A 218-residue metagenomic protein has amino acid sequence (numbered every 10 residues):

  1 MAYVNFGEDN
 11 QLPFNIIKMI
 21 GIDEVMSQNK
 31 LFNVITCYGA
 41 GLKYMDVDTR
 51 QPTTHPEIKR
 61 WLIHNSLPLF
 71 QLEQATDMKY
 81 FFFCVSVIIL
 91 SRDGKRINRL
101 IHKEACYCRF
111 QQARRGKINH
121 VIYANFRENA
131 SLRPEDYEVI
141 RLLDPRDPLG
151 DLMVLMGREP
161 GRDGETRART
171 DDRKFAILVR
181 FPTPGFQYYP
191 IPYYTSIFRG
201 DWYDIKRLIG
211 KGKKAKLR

Functional and structural regions predicted by a protein language model:
M1-I22, V34-C37, G41-R218: Structured, contiguous alpha/beta core segments that scaffold functional sites
